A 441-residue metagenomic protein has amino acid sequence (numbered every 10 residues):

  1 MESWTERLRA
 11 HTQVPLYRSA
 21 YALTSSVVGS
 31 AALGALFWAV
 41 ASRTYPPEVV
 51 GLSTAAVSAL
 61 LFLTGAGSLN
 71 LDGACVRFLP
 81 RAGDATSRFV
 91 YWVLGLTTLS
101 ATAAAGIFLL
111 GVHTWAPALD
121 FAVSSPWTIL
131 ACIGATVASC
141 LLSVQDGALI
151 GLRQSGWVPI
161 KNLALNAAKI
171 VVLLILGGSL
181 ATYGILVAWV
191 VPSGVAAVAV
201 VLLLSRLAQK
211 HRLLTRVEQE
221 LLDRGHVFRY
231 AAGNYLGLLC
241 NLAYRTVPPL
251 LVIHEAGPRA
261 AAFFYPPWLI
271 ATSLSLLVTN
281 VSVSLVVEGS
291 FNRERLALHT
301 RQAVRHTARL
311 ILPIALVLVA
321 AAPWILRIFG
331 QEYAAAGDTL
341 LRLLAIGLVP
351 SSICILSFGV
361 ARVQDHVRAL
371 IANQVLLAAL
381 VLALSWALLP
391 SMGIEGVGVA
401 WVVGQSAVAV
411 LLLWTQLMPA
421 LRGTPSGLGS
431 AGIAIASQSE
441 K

Functional and structural regions predicted by a protein language model:
E2-L16, G156, Y183-G184, A188-W189 (+4 more regions): Interhelical loop/hinge segments that connect adjacent transmembrane helices in multipass membrane
V14-D72, A232-P258, V381-W386, W401 (+1 more regions): Signature of the first transmembrane helix
Y17, V112-C132, P258-R259, A320-I355: Interfacial segments at transmembrane-helix termini and the short loops linking adjacent helices
R18-A31, A56, G65-H113, E294-L318 (+1 more regions): Membrane-water interface segments that mark the loop-to-transmembrane alpha-helix transition
A20-S30, S87-R88, L130, G134 (+7 more regions): Alpha-helical transmembrane segments of multi-pass membrane transporters/permeases
G67-G83, G151, P267, A271-R295 (+1 more regions): Helix-loop junctions and terminal segments of transmembrane helices in multi-pass membrane transport/translocation
F78-R81, V137-I160, E288-R293, I346-V375: Membrane-interface junctions at transmembrane-helix termini in multi-pass inner-membrane proteins
P126-I133, P159-Q209, L380, I394-P419: Hydrophobic alpha-helical transmembrane segments
